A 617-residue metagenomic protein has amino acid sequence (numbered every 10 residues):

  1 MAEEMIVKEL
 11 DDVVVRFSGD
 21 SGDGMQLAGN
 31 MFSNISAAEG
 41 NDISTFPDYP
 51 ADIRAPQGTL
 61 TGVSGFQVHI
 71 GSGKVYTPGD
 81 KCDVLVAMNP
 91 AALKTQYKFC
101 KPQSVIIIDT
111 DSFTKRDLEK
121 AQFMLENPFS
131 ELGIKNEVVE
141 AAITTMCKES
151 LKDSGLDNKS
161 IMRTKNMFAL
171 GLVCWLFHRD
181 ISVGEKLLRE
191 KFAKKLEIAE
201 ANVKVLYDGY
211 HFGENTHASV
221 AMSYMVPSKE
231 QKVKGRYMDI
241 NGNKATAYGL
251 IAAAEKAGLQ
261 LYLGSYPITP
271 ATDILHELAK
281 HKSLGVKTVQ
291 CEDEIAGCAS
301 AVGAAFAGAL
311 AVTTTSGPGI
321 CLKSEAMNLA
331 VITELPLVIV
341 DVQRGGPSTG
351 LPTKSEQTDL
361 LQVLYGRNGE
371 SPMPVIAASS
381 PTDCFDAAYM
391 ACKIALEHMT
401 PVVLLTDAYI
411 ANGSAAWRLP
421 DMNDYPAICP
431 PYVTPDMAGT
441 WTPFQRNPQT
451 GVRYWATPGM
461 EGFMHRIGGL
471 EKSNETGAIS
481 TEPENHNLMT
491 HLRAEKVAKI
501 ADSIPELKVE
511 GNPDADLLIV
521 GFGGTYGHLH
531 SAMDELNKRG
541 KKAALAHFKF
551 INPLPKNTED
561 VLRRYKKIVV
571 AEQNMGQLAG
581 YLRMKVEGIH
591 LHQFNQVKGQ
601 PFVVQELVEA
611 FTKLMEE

Functional and structural regions predicted by a protein language model:
A2-A257: Active-site cofactor/cluster-binding pocket
A2-G24, N30, N34, E39-G40 (+5 more regions): Thiamine diphosphate
Q26-N30, A55-G58, Y97-C100, D117-Q122 (+15 more regions): Short acidic, glycine/serine/threonine-rich loops at helix termini
D48-Q57, P90-A92, D111-T114, T144-C147 (+10 more regions): Acidic, glycine-rich active-site loops and adjacent beta-strand->loop/helix elements that engage anionic groups
G79, I134-N136, E140-T144, K354-V403 (+4 more regions): Conserved thiamine diphosphate
T95-F113, L125-P128, A330-E334, L578-Q596: A short, gly/pro- and small-residue-rich
D239-G249, A257, A387, C392 (+1 more regions): Flexible, low-complexity linker and terminal segments
